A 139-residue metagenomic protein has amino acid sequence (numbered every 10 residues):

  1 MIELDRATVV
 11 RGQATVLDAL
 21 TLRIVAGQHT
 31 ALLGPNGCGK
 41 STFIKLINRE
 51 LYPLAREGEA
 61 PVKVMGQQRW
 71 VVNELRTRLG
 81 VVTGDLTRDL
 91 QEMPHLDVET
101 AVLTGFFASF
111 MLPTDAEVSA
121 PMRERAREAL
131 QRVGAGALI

Functional and structural regions predicted by a protein language model:
I2, V16-A19, I139: Conserved structural motif at the start of ABC-family nucleotide-binding domains
I2-A14, V62: Conserved beta1/A-loop at the N-terminus of ABC ATPase nucleotide-binding domains
A14-T15, N73: Short coil-to-beta microelement around the adenine-binding A-loop and adjacent beta1/P-loop entry of ABC ATPase
L33-P35: The feature captures the beta-strand-to-loop junction immediately N-terminal to the Walker
N48: Helix-to-loop junction immediately C-terminal to a conserved catalytic motif
E59-L75: ABC ATPase NBD Q-loop/coupling interface
N73, T77, T83-I139: ABC-family P-loop ATPase nucleotide-binding domains
